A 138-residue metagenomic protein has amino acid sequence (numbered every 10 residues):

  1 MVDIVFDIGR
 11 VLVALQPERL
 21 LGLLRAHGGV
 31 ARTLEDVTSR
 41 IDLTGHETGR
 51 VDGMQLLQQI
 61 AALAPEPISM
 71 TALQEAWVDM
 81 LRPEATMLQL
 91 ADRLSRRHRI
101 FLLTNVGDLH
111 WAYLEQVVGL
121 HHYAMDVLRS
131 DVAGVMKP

Functional and structural regions predicted by a protein language model:
M1-S39, A62-L63: Active-site neighborhood of HAD-like aspartate-dependent phosphohydrolases
V2, H98, H122-M125: A structural micro-motif
D7-R10, G49, L94, L102 (+1 more regions): Generic structural signal for small/hydrophobic residues in well-ordered secondary structure, especially within
L20-L21, L56-A61, L73-W77, H110-L114: Hydrophobic alpha-helical core bundles mediating ligand binding, dimerization, or RNAP-core interactions
L43-Q74: A metal-dependent, Asp-based hydrolase signature
T71-F101: Short, acidic loop-to-helix structural element flanking the phosphoryl-transfer center in phosphate-processing enzymes
N105: Cofactor-binding loop segments of dinucleotide-utilizing enzymes, especially the Rossmann-like FAD- and NAD(P)+-binding
D108-P138: Substrate-recognition "cap/lid" segment bordering the active-site pocket of phosphatases
